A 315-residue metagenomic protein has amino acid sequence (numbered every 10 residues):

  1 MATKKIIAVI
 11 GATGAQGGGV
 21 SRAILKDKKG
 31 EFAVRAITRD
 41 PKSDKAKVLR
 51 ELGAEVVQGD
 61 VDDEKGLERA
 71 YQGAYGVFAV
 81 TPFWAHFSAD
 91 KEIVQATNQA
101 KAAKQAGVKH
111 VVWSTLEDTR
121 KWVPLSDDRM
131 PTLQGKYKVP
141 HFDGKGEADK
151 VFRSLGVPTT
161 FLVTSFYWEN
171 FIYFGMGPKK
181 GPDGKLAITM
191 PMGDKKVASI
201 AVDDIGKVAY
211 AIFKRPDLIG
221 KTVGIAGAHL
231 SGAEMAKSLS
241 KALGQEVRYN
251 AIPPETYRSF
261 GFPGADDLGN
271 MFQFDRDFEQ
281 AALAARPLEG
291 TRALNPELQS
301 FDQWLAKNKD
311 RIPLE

Functional and structural regions predicted by a protein language model:
A2-K47, D62-Q72, G76-V94, K101-V112 (+3 more regions): Oxidoreductase cofactor-interface core, primarily capturing Rossmann-like NAD(P)-dependent enzymes
R50-D63: Rossmann-fold cofactor-recognition segment
G53, T189-M192, T222, R286 (+1 more regions): Short, functionally important structural connectors and interaction interfaces within domains
L218, P254-E315: A hydrophobic C-terminal alpha-helical subdomain
